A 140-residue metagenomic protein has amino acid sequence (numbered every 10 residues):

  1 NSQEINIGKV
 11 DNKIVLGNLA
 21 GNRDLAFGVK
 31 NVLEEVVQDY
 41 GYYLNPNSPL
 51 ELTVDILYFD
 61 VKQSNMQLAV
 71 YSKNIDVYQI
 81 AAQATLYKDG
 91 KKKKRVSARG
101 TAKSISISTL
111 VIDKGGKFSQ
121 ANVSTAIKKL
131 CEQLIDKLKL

Functional and structural regions predicted by a protein language model:
N1-Y40, R99, L110, I135-L140: A structural "domain/chain start" motif
I14-D24, K91-I135: Short secondary-structure boundary motifs at beta->alpha junctions and helix caps
G28, P49-E51, T125: Short, well-structured alpha-helical interface segments that form or flank functional binding sites
Y40, P46-K117: Surface-exposed short loop/turn segments
